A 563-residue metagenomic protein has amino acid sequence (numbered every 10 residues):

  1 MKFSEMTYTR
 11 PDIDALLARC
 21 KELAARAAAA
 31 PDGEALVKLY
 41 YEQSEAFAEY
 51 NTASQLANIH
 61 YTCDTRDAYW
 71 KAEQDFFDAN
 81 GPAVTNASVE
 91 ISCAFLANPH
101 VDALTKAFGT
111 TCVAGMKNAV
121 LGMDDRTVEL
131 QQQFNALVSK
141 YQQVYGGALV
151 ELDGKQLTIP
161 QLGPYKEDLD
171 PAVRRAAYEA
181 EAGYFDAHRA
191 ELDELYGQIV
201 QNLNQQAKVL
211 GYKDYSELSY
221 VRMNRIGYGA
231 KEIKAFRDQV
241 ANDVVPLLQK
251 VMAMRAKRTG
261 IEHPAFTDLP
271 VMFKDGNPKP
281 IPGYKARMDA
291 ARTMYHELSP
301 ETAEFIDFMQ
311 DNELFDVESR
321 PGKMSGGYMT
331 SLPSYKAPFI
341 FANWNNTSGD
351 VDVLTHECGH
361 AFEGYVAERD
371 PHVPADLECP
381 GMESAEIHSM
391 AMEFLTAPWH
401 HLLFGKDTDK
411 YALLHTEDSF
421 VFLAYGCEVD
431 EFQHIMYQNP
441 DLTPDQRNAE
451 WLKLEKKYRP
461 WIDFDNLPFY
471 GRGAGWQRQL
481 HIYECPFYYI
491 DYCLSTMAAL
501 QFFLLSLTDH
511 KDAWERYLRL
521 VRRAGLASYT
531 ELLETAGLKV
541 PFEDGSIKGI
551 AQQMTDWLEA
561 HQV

Functional and structural regions predicted by a protein language model:
M1-P278: A well-structured
T110, G115-K117, G227, L354 (+6 more regions): C-terminal, non-catalytic "cap/extension" segments appended to globular domains
G122-M123, E179-H188, Y228-K234, L269-P280 (+4 more regions): Glycine- and acidic
Y196-K213, E217, V251-R255, G359-R369 (+1 more regions): Long, well-ordered alpha-helical segments
A230-K231, M254, R258, L298-E301 (+4 more regions): Inter-helical turn/loop segments and adjacent helix faces that build the functional surface of alpha-helical bundle
N242-D243, E368, C379-D407, H415-T416 (+2 more regions): Post-HExxH zinc-binding segment in Zn-dependent metallohydrolases
K274-S334, T347-S348: Auxiliary, metal-adjacent structural segments of Zn-dependent hydrolase domains
A342-E368, S389-M390, F394, F432 (+1 more regions): Active-site recognition of the HExxH zinc-binding catalytic motif
